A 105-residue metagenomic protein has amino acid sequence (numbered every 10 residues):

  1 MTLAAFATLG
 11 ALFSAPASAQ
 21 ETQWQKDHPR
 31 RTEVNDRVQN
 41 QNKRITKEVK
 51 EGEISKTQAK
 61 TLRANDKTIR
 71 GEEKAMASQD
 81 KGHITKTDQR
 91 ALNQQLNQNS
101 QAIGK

Functional and structural regions predicted by a protein language model:
M1-Q20: Classic N-terminal secretory signal peptides
A17-E51: Immediate post-signal-peptide N-terminus of mature secreted/exported proteins
P29-T32, K47-R90, Q94, Q98-Q101 (+1 more regions): Surface-exposed, polar/charged faces of alpha-helical domains in mature secreted/periplasmic/lumenal proteins
